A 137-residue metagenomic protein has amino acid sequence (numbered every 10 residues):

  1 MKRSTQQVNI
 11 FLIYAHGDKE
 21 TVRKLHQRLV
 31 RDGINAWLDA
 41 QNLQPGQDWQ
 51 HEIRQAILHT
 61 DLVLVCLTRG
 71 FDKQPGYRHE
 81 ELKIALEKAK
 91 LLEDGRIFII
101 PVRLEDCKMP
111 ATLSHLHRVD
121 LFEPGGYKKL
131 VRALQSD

Functional and structural regions predicted by a protein language model:
M1-C66, L86-I97, L104-C107, P124-D137: Conserved N-terminal substructure of TIR/SEFIR domains
V8-I10, S114-H117: Short amphipathic alpha-helical segments
F71-K73: Short glycine-rich, flexible loops that bind phosphorylated cofactors or substrates
R78: Short, conserved glycine- and acidic-residue-centered signature motifs in active-site or ligand-binding loops
I97-I100, L116: Extracytoplasmic/periplasmic beta-strand context in beta-sandwich domains, especially the cupredoxin/COX2 CuA-binding
C107-H115: Short loop/helix-cap segments at secondary-structure boundaries that form the rim of catalytic
V119-F122: Short acidic-hydrophobic, aromatic-tinged amphipathic segments that line or gate anion-handling sites
